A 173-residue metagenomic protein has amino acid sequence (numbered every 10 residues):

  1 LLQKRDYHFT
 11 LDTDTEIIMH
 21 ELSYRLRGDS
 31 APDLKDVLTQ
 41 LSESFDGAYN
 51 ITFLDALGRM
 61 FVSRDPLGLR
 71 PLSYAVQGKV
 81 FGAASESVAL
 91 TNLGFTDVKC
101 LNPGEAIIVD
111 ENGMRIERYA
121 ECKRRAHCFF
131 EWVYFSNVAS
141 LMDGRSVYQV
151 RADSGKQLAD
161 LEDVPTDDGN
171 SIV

Functional and structural regions predicted by a protein language model:
L1-P103, I108-I172: Conserved short alpha-helical segments that host acidic/polar catalytic motifs at enzyme active sites
